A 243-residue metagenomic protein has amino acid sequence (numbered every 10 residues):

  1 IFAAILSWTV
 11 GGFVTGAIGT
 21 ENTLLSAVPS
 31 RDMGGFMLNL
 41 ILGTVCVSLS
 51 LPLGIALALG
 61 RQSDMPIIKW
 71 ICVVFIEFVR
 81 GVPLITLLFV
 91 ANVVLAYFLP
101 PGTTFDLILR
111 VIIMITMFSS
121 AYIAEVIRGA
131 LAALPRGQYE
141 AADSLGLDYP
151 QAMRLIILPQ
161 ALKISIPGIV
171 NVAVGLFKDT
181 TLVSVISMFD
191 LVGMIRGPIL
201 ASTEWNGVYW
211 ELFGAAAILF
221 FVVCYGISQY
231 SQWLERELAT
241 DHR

Functional and structural regions predicted by a protein language model:
I1-R243: Transmembrane alpha-helices and adjacent helix-loop boundaries
